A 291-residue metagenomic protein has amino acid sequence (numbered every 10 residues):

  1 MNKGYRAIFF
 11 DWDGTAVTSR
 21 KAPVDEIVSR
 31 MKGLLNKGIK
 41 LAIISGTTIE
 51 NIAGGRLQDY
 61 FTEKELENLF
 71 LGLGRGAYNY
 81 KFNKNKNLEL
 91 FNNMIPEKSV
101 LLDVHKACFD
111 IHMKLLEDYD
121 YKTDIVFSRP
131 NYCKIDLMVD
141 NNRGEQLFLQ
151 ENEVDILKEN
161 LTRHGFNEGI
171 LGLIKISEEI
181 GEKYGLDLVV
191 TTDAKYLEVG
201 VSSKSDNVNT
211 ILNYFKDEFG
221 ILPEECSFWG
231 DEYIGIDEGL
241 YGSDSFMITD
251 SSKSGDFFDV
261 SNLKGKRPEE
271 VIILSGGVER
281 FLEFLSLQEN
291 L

Functional and structural regions predicted by a protein language model:
N2-A7, V24, S205-L291: Mg2+-dependent phosphoryl-transfer enzymes with acidic/Ser/Thr/Gly-rich catalytic loops
K3-K21, I43, L71, V208: Asp-based phosphoryl-transfer active-site loop
I8-D13, L73-A77, F82-N85, S128-D140 (+3 more regions): Short loop/turn segments at strand-loop or loop-helix junctions that form parts of catalytic or ligand-binding pockets
P23-F127: Active-site phosphate-binding/coordination module
V28-L35, S177, S245-M247, L282: Short amphipathic alpha-helical segments and helix-helix/interface helices
I52-R56, F82, L137, I236-G242 (+1 more regions): A short acidic (Asp/Glu
K122-S227, E232-E238, M247-S251: Conserved acidic, metal-coordinating active-site core of Asp-based, Mg2+-dependent phosphoryl-transfer enzymes
